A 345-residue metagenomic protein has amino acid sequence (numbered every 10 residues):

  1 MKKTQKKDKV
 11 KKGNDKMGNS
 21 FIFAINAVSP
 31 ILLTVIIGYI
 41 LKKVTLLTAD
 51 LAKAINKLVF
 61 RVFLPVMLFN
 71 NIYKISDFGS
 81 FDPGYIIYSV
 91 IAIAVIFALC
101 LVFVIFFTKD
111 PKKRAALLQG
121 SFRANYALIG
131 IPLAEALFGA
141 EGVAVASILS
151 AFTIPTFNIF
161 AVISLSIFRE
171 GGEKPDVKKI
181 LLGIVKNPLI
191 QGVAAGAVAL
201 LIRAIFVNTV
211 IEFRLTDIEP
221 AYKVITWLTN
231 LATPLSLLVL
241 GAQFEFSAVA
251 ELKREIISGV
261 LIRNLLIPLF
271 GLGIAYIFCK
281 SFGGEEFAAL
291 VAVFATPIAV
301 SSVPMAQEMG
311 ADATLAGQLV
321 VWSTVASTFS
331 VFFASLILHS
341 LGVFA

Functional and structural regions predicted by a protein language model:
K2-A345: Alpha-helical transmembrane segments of multi-pass small-molecule/ion transporters
